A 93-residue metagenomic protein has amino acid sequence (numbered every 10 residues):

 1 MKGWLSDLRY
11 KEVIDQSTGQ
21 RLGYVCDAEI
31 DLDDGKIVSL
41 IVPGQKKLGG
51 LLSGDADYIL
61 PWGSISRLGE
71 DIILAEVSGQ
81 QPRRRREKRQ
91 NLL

Functional and structural regions predicted by a protein language model:
M1-L93: Peripheral interaction segments used for macromolecular assembly
